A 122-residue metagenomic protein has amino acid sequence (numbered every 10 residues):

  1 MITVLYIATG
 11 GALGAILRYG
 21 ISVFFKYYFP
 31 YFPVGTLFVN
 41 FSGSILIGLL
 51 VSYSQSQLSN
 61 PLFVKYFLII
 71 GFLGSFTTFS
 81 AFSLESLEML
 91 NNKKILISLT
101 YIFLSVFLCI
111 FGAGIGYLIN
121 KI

Functional and structural regions predicted by a protein language model:
M1-I122: Membrane-interface helix-loop junctions in multi-pass transporters/channels
